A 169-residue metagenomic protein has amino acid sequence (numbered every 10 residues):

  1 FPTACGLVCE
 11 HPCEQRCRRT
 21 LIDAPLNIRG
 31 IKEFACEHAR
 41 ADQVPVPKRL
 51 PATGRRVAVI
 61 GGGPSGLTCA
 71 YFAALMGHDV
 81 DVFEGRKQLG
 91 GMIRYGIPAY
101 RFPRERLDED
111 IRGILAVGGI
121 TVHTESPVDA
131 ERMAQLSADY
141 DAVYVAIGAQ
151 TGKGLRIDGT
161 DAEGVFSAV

Functional and structural regions predicted by a protein language model:
F1-E14: Immediate flanking context of iron-sulfur cluster ligation sites
H11-E37: Iron-sulfur (Fe-S) cluster-binding segments and ferredoxin-like electron-carrier domains, especially [2Fe-2S]
P12, I31, I93-D141: N-terminal Rossmann-like dinucleotide/flavin-binding domain of flavoprotein oxidoreductases that bind FAD/FMN
A35-P51, R112-E125, A130, G152-V169: Glycine-rich dinucleotide-binding loop and its adjacent helix/turn
R56-D81: N-terminal Rossmann-like FAD-binding beta1-loop-alpha1 element of flavoenzymes
V59-I60, Y140-G148: Short hydrophobic core segments
A70-F72, R94-Y95, L155-G159: Short amphipathic alpha-helical segments
H78-R94: Glycine-rich FAD pyrophosphate-binding loop
